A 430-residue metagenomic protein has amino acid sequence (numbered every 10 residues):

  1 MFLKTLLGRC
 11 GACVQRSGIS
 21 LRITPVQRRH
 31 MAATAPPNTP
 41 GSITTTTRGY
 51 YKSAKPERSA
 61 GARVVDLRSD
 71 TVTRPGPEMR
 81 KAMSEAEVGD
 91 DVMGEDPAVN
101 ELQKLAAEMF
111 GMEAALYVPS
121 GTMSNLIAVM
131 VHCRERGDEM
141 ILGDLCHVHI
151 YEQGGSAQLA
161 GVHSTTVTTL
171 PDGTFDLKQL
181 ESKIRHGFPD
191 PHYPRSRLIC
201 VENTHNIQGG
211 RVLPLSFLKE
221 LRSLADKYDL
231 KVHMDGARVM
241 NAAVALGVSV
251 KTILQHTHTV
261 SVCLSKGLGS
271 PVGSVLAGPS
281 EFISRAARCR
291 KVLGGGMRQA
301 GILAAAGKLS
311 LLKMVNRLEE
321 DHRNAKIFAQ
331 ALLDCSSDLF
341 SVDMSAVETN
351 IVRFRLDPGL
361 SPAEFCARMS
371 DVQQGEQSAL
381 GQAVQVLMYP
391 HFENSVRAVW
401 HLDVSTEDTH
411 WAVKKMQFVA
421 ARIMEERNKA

Functional and structural regions predicted by a protein language model:
F2-C13, A32-V372, A379-D408, A412-A430: Conserved PLP-enzyme active-site core in the AAT-like
R22-T34: N-terminal chloroplast transit peptides
